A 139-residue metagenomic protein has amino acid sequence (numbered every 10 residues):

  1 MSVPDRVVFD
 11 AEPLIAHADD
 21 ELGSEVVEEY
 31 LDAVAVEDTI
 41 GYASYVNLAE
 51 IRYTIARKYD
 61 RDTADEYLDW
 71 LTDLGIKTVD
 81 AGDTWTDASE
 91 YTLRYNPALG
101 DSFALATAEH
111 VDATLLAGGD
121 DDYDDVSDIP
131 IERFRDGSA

Functional and structural regions predicted by a protein language model:
M1-A43, A56-E66: Short, well-structured N-terminal submotif of metal-dependent ribonuclease cores
M1-S2, R6, K77-T78, L105 (+1 more regions): Acidic, PIN/NYN-like endoribonuclease modules and their adjacent C-terminal/linker elements
P13, N47, T84, A104 (+1 more regions): Alpha-helix capping/helix-boundary segments
A35, T72, E109: Anion (oxyanion) recognition and catalysis
T39, P97, A113: Short glycine/serine/threonine/alanine-rich loop segments
G41, Y67, T72-R94: Acidic catalytic patch
